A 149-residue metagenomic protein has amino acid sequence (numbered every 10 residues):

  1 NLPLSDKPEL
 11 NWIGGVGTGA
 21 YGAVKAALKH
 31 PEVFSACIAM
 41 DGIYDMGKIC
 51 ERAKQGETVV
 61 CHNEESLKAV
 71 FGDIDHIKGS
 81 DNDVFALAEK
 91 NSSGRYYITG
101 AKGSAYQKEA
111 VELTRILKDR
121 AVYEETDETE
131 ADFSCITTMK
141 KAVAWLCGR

Functional and structural regions predicted by a protein language model:
N1-R149: Non-catalytic cap/lid and distal C-terminal segments of serine-dependent acyl enzymes
